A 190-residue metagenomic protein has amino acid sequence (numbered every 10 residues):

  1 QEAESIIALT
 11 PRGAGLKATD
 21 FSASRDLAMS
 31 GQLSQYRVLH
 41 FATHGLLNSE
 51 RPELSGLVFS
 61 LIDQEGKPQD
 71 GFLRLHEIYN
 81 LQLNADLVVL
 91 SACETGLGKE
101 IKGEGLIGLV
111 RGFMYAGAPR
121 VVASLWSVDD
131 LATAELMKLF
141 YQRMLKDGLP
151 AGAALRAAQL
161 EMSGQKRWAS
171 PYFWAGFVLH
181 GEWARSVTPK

Functional and structural regions predicted by a protein language model:
Q1-K190: Catalytic cores of enzymes
